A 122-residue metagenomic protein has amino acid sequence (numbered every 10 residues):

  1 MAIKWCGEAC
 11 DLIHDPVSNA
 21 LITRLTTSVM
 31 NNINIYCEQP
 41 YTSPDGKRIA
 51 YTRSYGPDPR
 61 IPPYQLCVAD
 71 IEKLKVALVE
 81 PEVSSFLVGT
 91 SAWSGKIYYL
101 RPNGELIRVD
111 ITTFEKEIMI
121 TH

Functional and structural regions predicted by a protein language model:
M1-T23: Blade/loop signatures of beta-propeller domains
K4-W5, P57-Y64, L100-P102: Short, solvent-exposed loop/turn segments at conserved positions within beta-propeller repeat blades
H14-D15, A69, V109-I111: Hydrophobic/aromatic beta-strand positions that recur at structurally equivalent sites within the blades
T23-N31, L74-E80, E115-T121: A short beta-strand motif characteristic of beta-propeller blades
M30-C37, L87: Short glycine-/Asp-/Thr-/Trp-enriched loop segments that recur within the blades of beta-propeller repeat domains
R48-T52, Y98-L100: Residue position within the beta-strands of beta-propeller blades
Q65-E72: Beta-propeller blade signature
E80-H122: Asp-box/WD-like beta-propeller blade repeats and closely related beta-sheet repeat scaffolds
